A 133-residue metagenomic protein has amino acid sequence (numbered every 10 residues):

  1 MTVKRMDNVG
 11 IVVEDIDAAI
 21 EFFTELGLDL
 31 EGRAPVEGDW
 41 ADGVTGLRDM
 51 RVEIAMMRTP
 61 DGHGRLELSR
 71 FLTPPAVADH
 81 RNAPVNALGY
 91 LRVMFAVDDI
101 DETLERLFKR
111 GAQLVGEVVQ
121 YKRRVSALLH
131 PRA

Functional and structural regions predicted by a protein language model:
M1-I20, D29-G32, G89-V97: N-terminal beta-strand motif that seeds the catalytic metal site of vicinal oxygen chelate
T2, I11, R33-P35, M56 (+3 more regions): Vicinal oxygen chelate
T2-M6, V36-L66: C-terminal "cap" of GNAT-fold acetyltransferases
A19-E25, M57, L107: Conserved active-site tyrosine of GNAT-family acetyltransferases
L26, E53, G64, G89-L91: A generic structural signal for short beta-strands and their flanking turns/coil linkers
G38-G43, P75-R81, V125: A short, acidic/glycine-rich surface segment
D49-M50, V85-A87: Short, low-complexity disordered segments enriched in Ser/Pro/Gly and basic
R70-P74: Acetyl-CoA-dependent GNAT
